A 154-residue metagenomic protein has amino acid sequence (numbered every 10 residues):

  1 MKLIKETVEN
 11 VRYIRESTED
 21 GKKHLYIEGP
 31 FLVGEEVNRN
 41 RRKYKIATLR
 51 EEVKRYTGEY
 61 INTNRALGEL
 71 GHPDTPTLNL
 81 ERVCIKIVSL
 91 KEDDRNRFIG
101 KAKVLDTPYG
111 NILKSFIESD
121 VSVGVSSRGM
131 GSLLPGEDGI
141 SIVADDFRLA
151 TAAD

Functional and structural regions predicted by a protein language model:
M1-E6, E69-V83: Short, solvent-exposed secondary-structure boundary motifs
M1-N62: Polar/acidic, low-complexity leader/linker segments enriched in S/T/G and N/D
Y13-S17, E69, I85-D154: Residue microenvironments linked to proteolytic maturation and disulfide-stabilized extracellular modules
F31, D74-T77, G136: Generic low-complexity segments that are intrinsically disordered, proline-rich and/or Lys/Arg-biased
E36, T75, D106-P108: Short, charged/polar surface micro-motifs in flexible loops or helix N-caps
Y44-T48, L78, V88: Short coil/turn linker and secondary-structure boundary residues
R55-L78, V125: Short conserved beta-strand and strand-loop elements enriched in small hydrophobics with frequent Asp/Gly
